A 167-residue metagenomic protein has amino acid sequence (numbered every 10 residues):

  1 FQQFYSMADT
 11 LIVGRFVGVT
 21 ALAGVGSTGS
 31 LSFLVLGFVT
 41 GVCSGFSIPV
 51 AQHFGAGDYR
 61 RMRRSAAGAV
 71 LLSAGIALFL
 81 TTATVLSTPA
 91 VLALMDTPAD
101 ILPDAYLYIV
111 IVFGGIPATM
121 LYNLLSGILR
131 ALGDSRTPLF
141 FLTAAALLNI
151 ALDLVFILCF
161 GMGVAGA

Functional and structural regions predicted by a protein language model:
F1, Y5, V35, V39 (+6 more regions): Residue-level hotspots within pore-lining transmembrane alpha-helices of multi-pass secondary transporters
F4-M7, F16-V19, H53-A56, A131-L132 (+1 more regions): Helix-loop interface residues and adjacent transmembrane-helix termini in multi-pass membrane transporters, primarily
D9, F46, S87-T88, L125 (+1 more regions): Hydrophobic/aromatic residues in alpha-helical transmembrane segments
V13-F33, A99-D104, V164-A167: Interfacial/gating helices of multi-pass transporter permease domains
L22-T82, T119-P138: Small-residue-rich hydrophobic transmembrane alpha-helices
V50-P117, A151, V155-A167: Short alpha-helical transmembrane segments in multi-pass integral membrane proteins
L129-A167: Internal metal/ion-chelating core segments
